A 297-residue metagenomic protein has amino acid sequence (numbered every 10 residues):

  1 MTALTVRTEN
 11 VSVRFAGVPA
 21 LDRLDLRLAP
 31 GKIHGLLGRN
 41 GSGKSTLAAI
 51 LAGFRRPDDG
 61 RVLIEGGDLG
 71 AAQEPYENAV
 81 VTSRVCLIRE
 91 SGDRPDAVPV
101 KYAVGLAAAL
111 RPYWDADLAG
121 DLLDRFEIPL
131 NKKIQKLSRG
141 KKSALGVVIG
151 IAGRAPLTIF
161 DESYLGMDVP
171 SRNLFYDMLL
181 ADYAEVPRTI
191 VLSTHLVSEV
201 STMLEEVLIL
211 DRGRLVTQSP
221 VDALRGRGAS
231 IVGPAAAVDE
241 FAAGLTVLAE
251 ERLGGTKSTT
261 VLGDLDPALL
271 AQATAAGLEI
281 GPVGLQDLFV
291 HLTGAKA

Functional and structural regions predicted by a protein language model:
T2, G255-A297: C-terminal coupling/interaction segments
V6, A20-R23: Conserved structural motif at the start of ABC-family nucleotide-binding domains
H34-L36, A48: Short hydrophobic beta-strand immediately N-terminal to the Walker A/P-loop
G38-G43: Walker A (P-loop) phosphate-binding loop of ABC-type ATPase nucleotide-binding domains
A52: Helix-to-loop junction immediately C-terminal to a conserved catalytic motif
G60-A72, E77-V81: Conserved ABC transporter NBD signature motif
V80-S83, L87-L145: ABC-family P-loop ATPase nucleotide-binding domains
F175-G263: ABC transporter nucleotide-binding domain
